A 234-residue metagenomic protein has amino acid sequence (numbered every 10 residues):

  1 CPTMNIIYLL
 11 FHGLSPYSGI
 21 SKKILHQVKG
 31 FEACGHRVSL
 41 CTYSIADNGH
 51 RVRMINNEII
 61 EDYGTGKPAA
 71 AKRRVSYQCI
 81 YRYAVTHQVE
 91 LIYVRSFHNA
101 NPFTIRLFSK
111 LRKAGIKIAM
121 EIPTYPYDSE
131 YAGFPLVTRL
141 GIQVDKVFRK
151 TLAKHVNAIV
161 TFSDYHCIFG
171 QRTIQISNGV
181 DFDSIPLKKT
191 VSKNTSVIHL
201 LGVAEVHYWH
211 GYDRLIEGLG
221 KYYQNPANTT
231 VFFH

Functional and structural regions predicted by a protein language model:
C1-N48, H87, A158, R214-E217 (+1 more regions): N-terminal subdomain of nucleotide-sugar transferases
P2-M4, I185-H199, Y223-P226: Nucleotide-sugar donor-binding and catalytic loop/hinge architecture of NDP-sugar-dependent glycosyltransferases
I7, V191-H210, I216-L219, F232-F233: Conserved donor-binding/catalytic core segment of Leloir-type glycosyltransferases
G13, F97, N178, G202-H207: Conserved donor-binding loops in enzymes that form glycosidic bonds
K29, P102, R106-A114, M120 (+2 more regions): Membrane-proximal helix-turn-helix segments that form the acceptor-binding/catalytic region of lipid-linked
N48-C79, Y93-V94, A132-L140: A short, charged, and often flexible helix/loop element on the N-terminal side of the glycosyltransferase catalytic
Y81-P102, G115-A119: Short N-terminal targeting/anchoring amphipathic segment
Y165, G179: Carbohydrate-associated surface elements
